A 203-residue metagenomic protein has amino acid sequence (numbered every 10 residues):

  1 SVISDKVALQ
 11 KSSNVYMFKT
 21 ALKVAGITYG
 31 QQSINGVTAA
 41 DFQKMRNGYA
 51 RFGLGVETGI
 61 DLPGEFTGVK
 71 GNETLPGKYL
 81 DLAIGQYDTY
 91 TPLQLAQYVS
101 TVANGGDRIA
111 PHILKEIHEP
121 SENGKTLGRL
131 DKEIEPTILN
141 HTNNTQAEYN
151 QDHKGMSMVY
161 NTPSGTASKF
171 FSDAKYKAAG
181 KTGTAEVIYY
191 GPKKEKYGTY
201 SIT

Functional and structural regions predicted by a protein language model:
S1-T203: Beta-lactam-recognizing serine transpeptidase/beta-lactamase-like catalytic domain environment
